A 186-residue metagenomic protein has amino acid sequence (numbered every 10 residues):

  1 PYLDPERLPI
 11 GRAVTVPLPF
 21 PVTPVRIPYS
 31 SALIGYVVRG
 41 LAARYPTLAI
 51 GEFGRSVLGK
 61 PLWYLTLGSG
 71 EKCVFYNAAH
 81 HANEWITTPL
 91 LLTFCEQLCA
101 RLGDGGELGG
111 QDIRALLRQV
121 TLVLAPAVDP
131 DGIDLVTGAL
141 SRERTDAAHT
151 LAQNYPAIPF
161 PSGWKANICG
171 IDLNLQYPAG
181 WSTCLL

Functional and structural regions predicted by a protein language model:
Y2-L58: Short glycine- and acidic-rich boundary segments immediately preceding or forming the N-terminal edge of structured
L58-Y64, I133-G138: Short, solvent-exposed polar/charged micro-motifs at secondary-structure junctions
W63-E71: Short beta-strand-to-loop junctions in surface cap/lid or active-site-entrance loops
E71-C73, W85-L186: Active-site/substrate-binding loop(s) of hydrolase catalytic cores
F75-A78: Short hydrophobic beta-strand that contains or immediately precedes a catalytic carboxylate
H81: Conserved phosphate/anionic-ligand binding catalytic regions in large, soluble enzymes, centered on
